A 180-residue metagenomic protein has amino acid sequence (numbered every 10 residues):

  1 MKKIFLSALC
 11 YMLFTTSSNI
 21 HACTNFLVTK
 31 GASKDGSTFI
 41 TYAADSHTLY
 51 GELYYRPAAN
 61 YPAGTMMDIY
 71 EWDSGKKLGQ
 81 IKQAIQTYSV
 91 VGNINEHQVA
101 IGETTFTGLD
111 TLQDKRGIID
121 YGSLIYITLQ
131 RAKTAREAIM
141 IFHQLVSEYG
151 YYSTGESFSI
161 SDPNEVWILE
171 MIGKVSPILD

Functional and structural regions predicted by a protein language model:
M1-I4: Positively charged n-region of N-terminal signal peptides that target proteins for export
S7-T16: Bacterial N-terminal signal peptides
T16-A22: Sec/Tat signal peptide C-region and signal peptidase I cleavage site
C23-Y121, I141-D180: A contiguous strand-loop segment
Q113-K115, S123-A132: Second-shell loop/turn segments in exported
L129, A135, S153: Cysteine-dependent hydrolase recognition
